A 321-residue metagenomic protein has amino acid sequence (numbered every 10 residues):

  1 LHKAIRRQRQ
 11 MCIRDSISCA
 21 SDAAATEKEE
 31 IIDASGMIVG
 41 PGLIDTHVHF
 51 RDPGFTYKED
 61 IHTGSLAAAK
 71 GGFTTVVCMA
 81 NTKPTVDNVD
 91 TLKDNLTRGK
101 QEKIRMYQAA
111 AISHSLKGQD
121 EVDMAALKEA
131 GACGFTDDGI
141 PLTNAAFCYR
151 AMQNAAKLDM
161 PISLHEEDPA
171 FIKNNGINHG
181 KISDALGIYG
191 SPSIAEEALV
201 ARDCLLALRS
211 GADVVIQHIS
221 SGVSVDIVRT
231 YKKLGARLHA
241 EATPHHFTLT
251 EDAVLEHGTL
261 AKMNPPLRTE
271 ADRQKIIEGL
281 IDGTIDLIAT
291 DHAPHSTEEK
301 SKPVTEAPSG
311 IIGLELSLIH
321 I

Functional and structural regions predicted by a protein language model:
H2-I13, I319-H320: Single conserved hydrophobic/aromatic residue that forms the stacking wall/gate of nucleotide- or nucleobase-binding
A23-V39: Active-site metal-binding motif and surrounding structural segment of the metallo-beta-lactamase
A34-G99: Metal-associated gating/positioning segment near the N- to mid-region
G36, H47, A68, G72 (+6 more regions): Divalent metal-coordination and catalytic microenvironments
K58-S65, K117-A126: Short, acidic/polar
R98-A111: A glycine-rich helix N-cap at a beta->alpha junction
Q119-I288: Histidine/acidic residue-rich metal-binding segments in metalloenzymes
E196, E306-L318: Gly/Ser/Thr-rich active-site loops/lids in small-molecule metabolic enzymes that frequently grip phosphoryl groups
